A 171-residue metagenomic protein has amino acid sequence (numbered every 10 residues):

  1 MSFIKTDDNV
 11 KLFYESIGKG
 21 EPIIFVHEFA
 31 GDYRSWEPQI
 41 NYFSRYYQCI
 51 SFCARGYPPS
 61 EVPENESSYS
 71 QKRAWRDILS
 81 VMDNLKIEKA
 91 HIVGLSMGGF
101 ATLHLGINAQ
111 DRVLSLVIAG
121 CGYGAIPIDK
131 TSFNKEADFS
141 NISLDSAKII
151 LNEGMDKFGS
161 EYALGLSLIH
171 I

Functional and structural regions predicted by a protein language model:
M1-F3: Short, hydrophobic/aromatic-rich segments at coil-to-beta transitions
T6, V10-S67: Conserved HGGG/HGGXW glycine-rich cap/lid loop of the alpha/beta-hydrolase fold
P22, Q48, E88-H91, R112-S115: Structural signature of beta-strand start/N-cap positions in the alpha/beta core of ABC transporter nucleotide-binding
F29, S96, A109, G122-Y123: Short, flexible active-site-adjacent loop segments at beta-strand->alpha-helix junctions, enriched in small/polar
S35-P38, Y42, R73-S80, H104 (+2 more regions): Alpha-helical elements of Rossmann-like donor-binding domains used by nucleotide-donor carbohydrate transfer enzymes
N41, I50-V93, M97: Active-site loop/oxyanion-hole signature of alpha/beta-hydrolase fold enzymes
L103, I107-N108, L114-I150: Flexible "cap/lid" loop of the alpha/beta hydrolase fold
I169-I171: Conserved small/polar residues in nucleotide/adenosyl-binding loops
